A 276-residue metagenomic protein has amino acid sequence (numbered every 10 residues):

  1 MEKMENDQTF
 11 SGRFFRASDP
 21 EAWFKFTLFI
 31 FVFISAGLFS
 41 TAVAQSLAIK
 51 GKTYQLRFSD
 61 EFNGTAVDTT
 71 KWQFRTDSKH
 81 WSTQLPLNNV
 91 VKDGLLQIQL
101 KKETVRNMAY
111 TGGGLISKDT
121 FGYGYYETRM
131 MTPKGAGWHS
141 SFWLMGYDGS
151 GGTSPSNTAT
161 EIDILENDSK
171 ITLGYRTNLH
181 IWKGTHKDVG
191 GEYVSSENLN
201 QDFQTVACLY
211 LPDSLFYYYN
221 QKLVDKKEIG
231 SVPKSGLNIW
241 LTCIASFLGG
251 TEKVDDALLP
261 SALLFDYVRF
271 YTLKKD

Functional and structural regions predicted by a protein language model:
M1-S46: Bacterial Sec-dependent N-terminal signal peptides
Q45-D276: GH16 jelly-roll
